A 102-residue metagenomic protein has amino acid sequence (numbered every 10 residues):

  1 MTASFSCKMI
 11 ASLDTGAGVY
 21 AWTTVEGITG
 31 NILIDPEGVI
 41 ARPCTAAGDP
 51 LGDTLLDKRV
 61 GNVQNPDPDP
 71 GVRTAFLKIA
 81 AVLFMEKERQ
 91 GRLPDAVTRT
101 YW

Functional and structural regions predicted by a protein language model:
F5-E37: Amphipathic, interaction-prone secondary-structure segments
A41-W102: Acidic, low-complexity intrinsically disordered segments
